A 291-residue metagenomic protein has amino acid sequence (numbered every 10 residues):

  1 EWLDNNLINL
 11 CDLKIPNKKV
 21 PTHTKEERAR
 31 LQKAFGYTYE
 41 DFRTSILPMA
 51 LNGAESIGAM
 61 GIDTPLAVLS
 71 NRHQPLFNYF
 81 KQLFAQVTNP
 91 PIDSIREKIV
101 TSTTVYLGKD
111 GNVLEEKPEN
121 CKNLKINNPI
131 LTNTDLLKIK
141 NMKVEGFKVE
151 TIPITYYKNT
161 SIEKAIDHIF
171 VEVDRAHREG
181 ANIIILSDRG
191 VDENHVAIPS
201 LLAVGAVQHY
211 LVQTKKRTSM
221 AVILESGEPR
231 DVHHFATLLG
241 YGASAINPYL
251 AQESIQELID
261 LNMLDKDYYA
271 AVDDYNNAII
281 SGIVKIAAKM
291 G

Functional and structural regions predicted by a protein language model:
E1, N5, A206-G291: Phosphate/diphosphate-binding loops
E1-T155, S161-H168, D174, R178 (+1 more regions): Extended, highly charged accessory segments
H23, A34, T64-L76, Y157-H168 (+5 more regions): Catalytic cores of large soluble enzymes that bind and process phosphate-bearing ligands
A29, A34, A50, A54 (+15 more regions): A sequence-composition feature that detects small, non-aromatic residues
E55-G61, T151, N182-S187, S254-M263 (+1 more regions): Short acidic (Asp/Glu) and glycine-rich catalytic loops that position anionic groups and cofactors
T103-T104, P199, L261-N262: Short amphipathic alpha-helical patches
I126-N128, I154, K158, E193 (+2 more regions): Generic structural "secondary-structure junction" signal
N159-K164, H168-F235, G240-Y241, E257: Conserved structured catalytic cores and adjacent interaction surfaces of nucleotide-binding/hydrolyzing enzymes
